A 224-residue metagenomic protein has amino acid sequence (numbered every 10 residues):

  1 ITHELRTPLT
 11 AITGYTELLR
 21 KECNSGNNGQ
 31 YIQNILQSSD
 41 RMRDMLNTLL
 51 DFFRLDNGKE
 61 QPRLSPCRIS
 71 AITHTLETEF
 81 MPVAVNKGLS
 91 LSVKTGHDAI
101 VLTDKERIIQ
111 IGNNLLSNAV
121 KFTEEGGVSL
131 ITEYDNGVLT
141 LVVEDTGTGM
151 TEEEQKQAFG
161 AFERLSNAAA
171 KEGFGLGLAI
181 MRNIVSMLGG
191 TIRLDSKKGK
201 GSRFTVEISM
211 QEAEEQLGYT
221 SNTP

Functional and structural regions predicted by a protein language model:
R20-G26: Short acidic helix/loop segment immediately C-terminal to the autophosphorylated histidine in two-component histidine
Q37-M45: Short alpha-helical segment of the dimerization/phosphotransfer core of two-component systems
F53-L64: Helix-loop junction within the histidine kinase core
R63-R68, V85, S90-A99: Conserved catalytic submotifs in the C-terminal HATPase_c
M150-F162: Short conserved segment of the HATPase_c
G189-G190: Conserved glycine-rich
